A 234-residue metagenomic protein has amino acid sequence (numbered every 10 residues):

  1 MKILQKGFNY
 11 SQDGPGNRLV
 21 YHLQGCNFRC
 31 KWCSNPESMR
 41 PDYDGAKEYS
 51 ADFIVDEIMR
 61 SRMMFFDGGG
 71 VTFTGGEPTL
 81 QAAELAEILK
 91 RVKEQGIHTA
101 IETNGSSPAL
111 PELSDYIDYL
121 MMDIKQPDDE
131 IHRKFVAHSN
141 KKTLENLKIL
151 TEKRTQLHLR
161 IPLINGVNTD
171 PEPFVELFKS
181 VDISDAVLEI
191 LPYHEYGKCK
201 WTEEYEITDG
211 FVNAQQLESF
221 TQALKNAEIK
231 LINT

Functional and structural regions predicted by a protein language model:
K2-Y10, P15, N165-T234: Auxiliary Fe-S-binding modules of radical SAM enzymes
Q5-Y49: Canonical Radical SAM [4Fe-4S] cluster-binding loop centered on the CxxxCxxC motif and its immediate flanking residues
K6, L23, P36, A51 (+3 more regions): Fold-independent oxyanion-binding glycine-rich loops and adjacent beta-strand/coil segments at enzyme active sites
P36-V71: Conserved alpha-helical substructure of the radical SAM core
S38-D44, R133-S139, E203-G210: Short glycine-enriched, charge-decorated loop/helix-capping segments at active-site entrances that position
M59-M63, D67-G70, G75, T79-T202: Conserved AdoMet/S-adenosylmethionine-binding subsite of the radical SAM
